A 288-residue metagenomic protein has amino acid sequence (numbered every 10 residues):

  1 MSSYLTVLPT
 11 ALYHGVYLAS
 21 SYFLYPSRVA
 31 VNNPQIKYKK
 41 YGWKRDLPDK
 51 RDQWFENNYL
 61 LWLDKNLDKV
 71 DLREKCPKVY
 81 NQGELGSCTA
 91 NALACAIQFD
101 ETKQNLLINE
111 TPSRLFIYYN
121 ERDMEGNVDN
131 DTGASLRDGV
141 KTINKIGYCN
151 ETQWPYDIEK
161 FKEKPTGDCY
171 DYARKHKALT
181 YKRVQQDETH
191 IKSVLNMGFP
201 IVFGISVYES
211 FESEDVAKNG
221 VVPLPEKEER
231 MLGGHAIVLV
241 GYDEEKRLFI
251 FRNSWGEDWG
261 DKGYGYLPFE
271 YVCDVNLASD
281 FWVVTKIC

Functional and structural regions predicted by a protein language model:
S2-P9, Y13-Y41, N66, E74 (+3 more regions): Predominantly the structural core of cysteine protease catalytic domains
Q35-L61: Active-site-proximal helix-loop elements at catalytic-domain edges
Q53-K75: Short alpha-helical hairpin
V79-G86, V128-A134: Conserved, non-catalytic sequence blocks in retroelement Pol enzymes and Pol-derived host proteins
Q82-L106, M197, F203: Alpha-helical support elements that line or immediately flank enzyme active sites and cofactor-binding pockets
E84-L85, T89-L93, F116, S135 (+1 more regions): Catalytic-loop motifs flanking and including active-site residues across diverse enzymes
K103-S113, Q153-W154: Short, glycine/acidic-rich hinge or "gate" loops at secondary-structure transitions that mediate conformational
E110-E125: Acidic helix-start/capping segments at beta-turn-to-alpha-helix junctions
